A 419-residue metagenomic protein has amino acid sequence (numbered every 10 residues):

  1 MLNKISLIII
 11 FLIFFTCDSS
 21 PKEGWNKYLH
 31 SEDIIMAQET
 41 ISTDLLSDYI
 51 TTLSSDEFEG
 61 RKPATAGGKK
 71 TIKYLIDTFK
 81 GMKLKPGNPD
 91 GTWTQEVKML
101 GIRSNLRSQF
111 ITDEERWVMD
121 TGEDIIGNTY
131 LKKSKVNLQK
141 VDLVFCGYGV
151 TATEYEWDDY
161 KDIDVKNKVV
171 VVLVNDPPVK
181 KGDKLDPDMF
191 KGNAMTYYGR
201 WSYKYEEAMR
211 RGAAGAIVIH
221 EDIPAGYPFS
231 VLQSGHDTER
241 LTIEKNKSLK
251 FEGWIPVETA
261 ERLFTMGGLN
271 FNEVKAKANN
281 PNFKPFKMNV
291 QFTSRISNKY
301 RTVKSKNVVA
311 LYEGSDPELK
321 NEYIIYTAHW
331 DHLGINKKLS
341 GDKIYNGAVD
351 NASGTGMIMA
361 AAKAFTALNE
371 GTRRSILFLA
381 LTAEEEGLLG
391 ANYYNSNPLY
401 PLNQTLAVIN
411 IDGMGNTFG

Functional and structural regions predicted by a protein language model:
I13-T16: C-terminal motif of bacterial Sec signal peptides marking the signal peptidase cleavage site
D18-P89, F229, N321: N-terminal hydrophobic or amphipathic helices/low-complexity stretches enriched in small/hydrophobic/Pro/Gly
H30, I34, T112-D113, W117 (+4 more regions): Soluble metallo-hydrolase cores and metallopeptidase-like ectodomains found primarily in the secretory/periplasmic
S31-T40, D56-A66, E96-K98, S108 (+9 more regions): Second-shell loop/turn segments in exported
M36, I41, L45-D48, T52 (+9 more regions): Extracytoplasmic/secreted proteins, especially bacterial periplasmic and envelope-associated proteins
E59-D183: Noncatalytic luminal/extracellular "stalk/propeptide" segments of secretory-pathway proteins
G147-S230: A conserved hydrophobic secondary-structure block that centers on an alpha-helix together with its immediately flanking
Y197, P224, G334, S340-G419: Acidic/histidine-rich catalytic neighborhood of metal-dependent amide-processing enzymes
